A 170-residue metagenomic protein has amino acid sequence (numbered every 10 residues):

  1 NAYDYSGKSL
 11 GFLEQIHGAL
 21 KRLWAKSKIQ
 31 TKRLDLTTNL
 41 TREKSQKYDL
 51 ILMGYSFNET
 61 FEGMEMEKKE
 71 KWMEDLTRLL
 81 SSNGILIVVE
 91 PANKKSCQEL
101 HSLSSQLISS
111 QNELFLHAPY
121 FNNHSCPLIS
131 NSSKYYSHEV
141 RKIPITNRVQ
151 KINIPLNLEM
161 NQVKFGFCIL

Functional and structural regions predicted by a protein language model:
N1: Conserved SAM-binding loop of SAM-dependent methyltransferases across substrates and taxa, primarily the Class I
Y5-S45: S-adenosyl-L-methionine
G11-E14, R42-K44, G63-M64, S96-H101 (+1 more regions): A short acidic (Asp/Glu
F12, I16, W72-D75, E99-Q106: Alpha-helical scaffold elements adjacent to nucleotide-binding pockets in ATP/GTP-utilizing enzyme cores
T37, Y48-E67: A short SAM/SAH-binding and catalytic strip from SAM-dependent methyltransferases
M66-I87, S105: A short glycine-rich, Lys/Arg-flanked "PGG" loop and its adjoining helix->strand segment in the class I
L80-A92, F115-A118: Conserved beta-strand signature within the Rossmann-like core of class I S-adenosyl-L-methionine
C97-H101, N112-L170: Class I S-adenosyl-L-methionine
